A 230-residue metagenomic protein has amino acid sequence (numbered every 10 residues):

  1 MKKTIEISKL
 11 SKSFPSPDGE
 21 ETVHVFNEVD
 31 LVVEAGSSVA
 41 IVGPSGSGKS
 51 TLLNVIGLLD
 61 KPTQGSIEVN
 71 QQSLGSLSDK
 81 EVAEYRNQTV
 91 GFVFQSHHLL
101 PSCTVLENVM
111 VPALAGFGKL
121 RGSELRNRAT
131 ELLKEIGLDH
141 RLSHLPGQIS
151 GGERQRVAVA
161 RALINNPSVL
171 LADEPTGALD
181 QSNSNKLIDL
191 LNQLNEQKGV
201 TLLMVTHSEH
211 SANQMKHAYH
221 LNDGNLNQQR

Functional and structural regions predicted by a protein language model:
M1-K2, R230: Short, Lys/Arg-enriched, disordered terminal segments
T4-I5, L10-L221: ABC family nucleotide-binding domain
A218-R230: H-loop (His-switch) and adjacent beta-strand-loop-beta switch element of ABC-type ATPase nucleotide-binding domains
